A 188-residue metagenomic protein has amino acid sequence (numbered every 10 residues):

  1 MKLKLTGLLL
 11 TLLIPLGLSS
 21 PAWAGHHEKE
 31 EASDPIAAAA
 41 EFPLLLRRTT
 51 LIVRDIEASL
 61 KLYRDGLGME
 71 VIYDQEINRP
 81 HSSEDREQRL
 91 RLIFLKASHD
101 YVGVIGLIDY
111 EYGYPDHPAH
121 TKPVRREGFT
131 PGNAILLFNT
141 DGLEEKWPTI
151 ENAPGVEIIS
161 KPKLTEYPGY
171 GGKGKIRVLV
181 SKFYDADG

Functional and structural regions predicted by a protein language model:
M1-L5: Positively charged n-region of N-terminal signal peptides that target proteins for export
G7-G17: Bacterial N-terminal signal peptides
A22-A39, L51, I135-G188: Vicinal oxygen chelate
E41, D85-E87, G128-T130, K173-K175: A generic structural micro-feature
E41, L51-V104: Core segments of cupin and vicinal oxygen chelate
L44-D55, I93-G113, H117-E151, L179-Y184: Vicinal oxygen chelate
L67, Q75, D109-E111, P154 (+1 more regions): A mature extracytoplasmic/lumenal domain signature
E76-S82, P115-R126, T165-R177: A cross-kingdom feature marking solvent-exposed beta-strand/loop segments within repeated, beta-rich binding/scaffold
